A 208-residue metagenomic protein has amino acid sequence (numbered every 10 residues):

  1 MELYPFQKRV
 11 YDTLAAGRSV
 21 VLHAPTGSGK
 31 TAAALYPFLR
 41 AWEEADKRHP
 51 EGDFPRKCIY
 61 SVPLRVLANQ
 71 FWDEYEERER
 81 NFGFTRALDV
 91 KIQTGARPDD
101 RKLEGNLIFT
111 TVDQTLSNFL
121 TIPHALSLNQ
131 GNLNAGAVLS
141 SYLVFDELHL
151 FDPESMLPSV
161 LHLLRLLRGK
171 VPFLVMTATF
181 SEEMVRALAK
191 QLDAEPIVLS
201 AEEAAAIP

Functional and structural regions predicted by a protein language model:
M1-P208: N-terminal helicase ATP-binding lobe
